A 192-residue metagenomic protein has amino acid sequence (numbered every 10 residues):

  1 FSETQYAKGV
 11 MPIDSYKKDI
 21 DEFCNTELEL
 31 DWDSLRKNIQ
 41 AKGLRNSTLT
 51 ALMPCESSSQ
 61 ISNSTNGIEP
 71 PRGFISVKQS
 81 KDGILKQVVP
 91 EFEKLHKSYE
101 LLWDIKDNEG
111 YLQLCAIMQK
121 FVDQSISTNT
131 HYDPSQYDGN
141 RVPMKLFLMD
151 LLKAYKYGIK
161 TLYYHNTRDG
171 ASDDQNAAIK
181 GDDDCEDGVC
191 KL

Functional and structural regions predicted by a protein language model:
F1-D19: Extended, well-ordered alpha-helical scaffold/bundle regions in very large, multi-domain proteins
D14, D21-E29, N38-I179, K191-L192: Catalytic alpha/beta core of large soluble enzyme barrels
